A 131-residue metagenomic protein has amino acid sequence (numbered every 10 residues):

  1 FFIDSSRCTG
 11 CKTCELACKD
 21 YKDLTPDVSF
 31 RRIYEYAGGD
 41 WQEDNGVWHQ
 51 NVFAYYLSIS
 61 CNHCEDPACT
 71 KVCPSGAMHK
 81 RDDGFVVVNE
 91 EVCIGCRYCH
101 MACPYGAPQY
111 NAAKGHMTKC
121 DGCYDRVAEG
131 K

Functional and structural regions predicted by a protein language model:
F1-K131: Non-ligating segments of multi-cofactor redox enzymes
